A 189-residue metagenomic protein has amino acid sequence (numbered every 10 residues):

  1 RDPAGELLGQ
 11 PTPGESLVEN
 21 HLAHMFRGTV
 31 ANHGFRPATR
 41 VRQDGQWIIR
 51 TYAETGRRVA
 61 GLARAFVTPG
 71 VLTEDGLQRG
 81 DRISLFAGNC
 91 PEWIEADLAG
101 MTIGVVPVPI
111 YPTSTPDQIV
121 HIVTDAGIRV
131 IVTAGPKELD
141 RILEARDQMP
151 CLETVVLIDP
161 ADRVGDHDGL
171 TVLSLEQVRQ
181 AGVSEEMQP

Functional and structural regions predicted by a protein language model:
D2-A4, M25-R50, P69-T73, D162-G165: AMP-dependent adenylate-forming
D2-T12: Short, contiguous pre-domain boundary segments
Q10-N20, L139, R163-P189: Flexible, low-complexity linker/hinge segments
V18, A38-L98, T115-V120, T171-Q180: Conserved AMP-binding/adenylate-forming core of the ANL superfamily
A23, R27, G56, A60-A63 (+1 more regions): Generic alpha-helical structural signal
G28, N32, G61-A65, A181 (+1 more regions): Solvent-exposed, charged/polar functional surfaces in cytosolic regulatory/catalytic domains
T102-Q177: Structural core segment of the AMP-binding/adenylate-forming
